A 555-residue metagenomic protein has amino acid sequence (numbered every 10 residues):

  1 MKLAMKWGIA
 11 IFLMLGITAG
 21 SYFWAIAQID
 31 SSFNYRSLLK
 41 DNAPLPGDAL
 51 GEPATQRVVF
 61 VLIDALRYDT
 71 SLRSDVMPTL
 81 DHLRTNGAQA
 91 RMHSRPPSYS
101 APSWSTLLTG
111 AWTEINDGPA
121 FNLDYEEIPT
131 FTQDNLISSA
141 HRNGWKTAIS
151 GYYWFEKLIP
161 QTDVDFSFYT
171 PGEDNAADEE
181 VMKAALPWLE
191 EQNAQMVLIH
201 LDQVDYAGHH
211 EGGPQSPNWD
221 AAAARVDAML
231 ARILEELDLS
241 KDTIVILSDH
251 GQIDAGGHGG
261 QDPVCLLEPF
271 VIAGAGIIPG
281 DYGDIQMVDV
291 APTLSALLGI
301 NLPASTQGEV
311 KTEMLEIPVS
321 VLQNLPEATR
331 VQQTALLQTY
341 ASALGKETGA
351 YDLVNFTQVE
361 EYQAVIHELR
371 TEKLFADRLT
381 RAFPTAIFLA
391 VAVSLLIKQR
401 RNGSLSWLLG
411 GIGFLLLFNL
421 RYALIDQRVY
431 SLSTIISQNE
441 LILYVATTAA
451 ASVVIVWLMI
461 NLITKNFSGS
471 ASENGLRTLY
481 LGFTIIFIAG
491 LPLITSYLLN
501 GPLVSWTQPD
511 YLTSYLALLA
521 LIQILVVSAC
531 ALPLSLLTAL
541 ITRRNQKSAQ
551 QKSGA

Functional and structural regions predicted by a protein language model:
M1-Q56, L72-R73, R544-A555: N-terminal secretory/membrane-targeting segments
N34-Y35, N42, P53-F60, A65-A194 (+4 more regions): Active-site-proximal alpha/beta segments of enzymes that process anionic O-linked groups
L39-G47, P53, A176-Q192, V197 (+2 more regions): A long, amphipathic alpha-helix that forms part of the scaffold/cap immediately adjacent to metal-dependent active
P102-T109, G260-L302: Substrate-binding rim/cap in mid-to-C-terminal beta-strand-loop elements of soluble/periplasmic
D117-L123, E211-S216, D254, V271-G280: Flexible glycine/proline-enriched surface loops and loop-helix/loop-strand junctions
S248-G276, V429-I436: Histidine-centered active-site microenvironments of extracellular/periplasmic hydrolases and transferases
E316-F388, G410-G413, Y422: Phosphate/adenylate-binding glycine loop and adjacent helical scaffold
L374-A555: Alpha-helical transmembrane segments of integral membrane proteins
